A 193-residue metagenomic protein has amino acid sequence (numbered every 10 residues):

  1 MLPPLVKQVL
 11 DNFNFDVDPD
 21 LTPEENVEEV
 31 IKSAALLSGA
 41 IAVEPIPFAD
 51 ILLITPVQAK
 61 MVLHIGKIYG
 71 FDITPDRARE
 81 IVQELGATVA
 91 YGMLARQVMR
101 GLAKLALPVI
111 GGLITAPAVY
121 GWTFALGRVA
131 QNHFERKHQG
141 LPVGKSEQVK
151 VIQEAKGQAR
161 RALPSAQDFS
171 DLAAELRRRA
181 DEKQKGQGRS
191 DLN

Functional and structural regions predicted by a protein language model:
M1-I41, A59-I81, L85, V89 (+1 more regions): Terminal, membrane-proximal amphipathic helices and intrinsically disordered targeting/regulatory segments
V30-I31, L52-P56, M93: Alpha-helix N-cap/helix-start motif at coil-to-helix transitions, marked by capping-box chemistry
G39-L53, Q97-V119: Short hydrophobic membrane-inserting alpha-helices and related fusion/pore-forming segments
F48-I51, T55, A59-M61, M99-A106 (+1 more regions): Short hydrophobic alpha-helical membrane-entry/anchor segments
T88-M99: A generic, lipid-embedded transmembrane alpha helix
